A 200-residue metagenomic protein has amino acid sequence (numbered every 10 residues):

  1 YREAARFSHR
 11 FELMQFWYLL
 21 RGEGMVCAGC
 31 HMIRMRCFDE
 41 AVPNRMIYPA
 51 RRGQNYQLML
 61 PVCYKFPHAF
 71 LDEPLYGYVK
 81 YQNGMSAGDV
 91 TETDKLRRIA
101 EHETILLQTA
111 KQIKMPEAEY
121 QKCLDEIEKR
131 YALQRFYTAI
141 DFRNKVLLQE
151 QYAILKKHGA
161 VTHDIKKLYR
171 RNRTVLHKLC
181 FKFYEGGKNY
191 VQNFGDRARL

Functional and structural regions predicted by a protein language model:
Y1-E92: Conserved nucleotide-sugar donor-binding catalytic segment
F7-H9, L13-M14, M32, R97-E126 (+1 more regions): C-terminal, non-catalytic tails of nucleotide-sugar-dependent glycosyltransferases
Q54-N55, L124-E128, N172: Short, conserved alpha-helical segments within structured domains
Y56-M59, H102-L106, Y131-A132: Hydrophobic alpha-helical core bundles mediating ligand binding, dimerization, or RNAP-core interactions
L75-Q82, G88-E117, D141-H158: Catalytic core of nucleotide-sugar-dependent glycosyltransferases
D125-T138: Amphipathic alpha-helical repeat scaffolds of TPR domains
R135-L200: Membrane-interface aromatic/basic loop that binds lipid-linked glycans or pyrophosphate carriers, typified by
